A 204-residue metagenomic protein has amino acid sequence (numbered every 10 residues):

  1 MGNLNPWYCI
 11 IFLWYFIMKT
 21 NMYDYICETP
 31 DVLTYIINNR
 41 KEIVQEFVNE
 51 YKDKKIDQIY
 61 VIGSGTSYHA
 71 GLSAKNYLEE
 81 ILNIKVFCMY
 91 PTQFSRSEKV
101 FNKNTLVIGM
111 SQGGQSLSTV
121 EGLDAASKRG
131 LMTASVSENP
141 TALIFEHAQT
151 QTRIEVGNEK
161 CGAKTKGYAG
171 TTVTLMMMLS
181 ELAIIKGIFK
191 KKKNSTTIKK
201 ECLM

Functional and structural regions predicted by a protein language model:
N5-P6: Compositionally biased, low-complexity intrinsically disordered regions
M18-D57: An N-terminal, well-structured beta->alpha segment
E42-Q45, K52-I198: Glycine-rich phosphate-binding loops that contact phosphosugars or nucleotide phosphates
E201-M204: Accessory alpha-helical/coil subdomains and C-terminal extensions that flank or cap enzyme catalytic cores
